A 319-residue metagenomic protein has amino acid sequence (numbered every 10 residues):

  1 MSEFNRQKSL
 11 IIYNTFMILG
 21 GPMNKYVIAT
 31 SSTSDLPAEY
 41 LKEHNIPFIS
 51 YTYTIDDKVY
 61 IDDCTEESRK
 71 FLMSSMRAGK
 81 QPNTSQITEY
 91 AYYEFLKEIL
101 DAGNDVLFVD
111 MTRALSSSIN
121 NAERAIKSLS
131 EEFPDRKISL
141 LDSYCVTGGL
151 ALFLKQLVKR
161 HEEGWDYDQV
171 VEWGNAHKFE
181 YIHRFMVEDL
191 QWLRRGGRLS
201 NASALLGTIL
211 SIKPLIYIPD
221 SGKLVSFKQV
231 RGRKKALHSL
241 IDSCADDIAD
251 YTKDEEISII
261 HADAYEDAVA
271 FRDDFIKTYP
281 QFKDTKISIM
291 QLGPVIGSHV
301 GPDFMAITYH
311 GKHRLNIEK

Functional and structural regions predicted by a protein language model:
E3-P22: Short, Lys/Arg-enriched N-terminal segments with co-localized hydrophobic residues within the first ~10-30 amino acids
M23, L100-A102, D250-K253: Flexible, charged surface loops at secondary-structure boundaries
Y26, N104-F108, E255-I257: Generic beta-sheet signal
V27-Q86, A91: N-terminal glycine-rich anion-binding loop in soluble enzyme alpha/beta folds
T33-P47, T52, A114-S118, A122-K127 (+4 more regions): Mixed-charge interfacial surface used for oligomerization/domain docking and macromolecular partner engagement
S74, G103-F108, E131-L141: Glycine/charged-rich beta-loop-alpha catalytic/anionic-binding loops adjacent to active sites
S75-M76, L100, H161, R194: Hydrophobic residues in alpha-helical segments
R77-L115, N120-R124, V171: Glycine-rich phosphate- or other oxyanion-binding loops that anchor nucleotides, phosphorylated ligands
